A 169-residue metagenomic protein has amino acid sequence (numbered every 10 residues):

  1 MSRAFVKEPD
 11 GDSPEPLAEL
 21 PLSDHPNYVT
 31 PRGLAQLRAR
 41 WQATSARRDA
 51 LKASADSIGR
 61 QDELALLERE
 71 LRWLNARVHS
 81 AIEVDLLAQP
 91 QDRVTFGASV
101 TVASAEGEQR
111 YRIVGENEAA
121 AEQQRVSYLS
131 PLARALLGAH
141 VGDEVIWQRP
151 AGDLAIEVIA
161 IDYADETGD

Functional and structural regions predicted by a protein language model:
M1-R77, E166-D169: Helix-rich terminal scaffold detector
L22, S45-R47, K52, E118-A120 (+3 more regions): Generic alpha-helical propensity signal that fires on short helical segments and nearby coil/disordered stretches
A43-A46, S80, R134-V141: Short, intrinsically disordered, mixed-charge
H79-P90: Active-site phosphate-binding and catalytic loops of NTP-dependent enzymes
A88-A151, I156: Non-DNA-binding regulatory cores of transcription-related proteins, predominantly C-terminal effector-binding
A155, I159-G168: Amphipathic alpha-helical dimerization/oligomerization modules
